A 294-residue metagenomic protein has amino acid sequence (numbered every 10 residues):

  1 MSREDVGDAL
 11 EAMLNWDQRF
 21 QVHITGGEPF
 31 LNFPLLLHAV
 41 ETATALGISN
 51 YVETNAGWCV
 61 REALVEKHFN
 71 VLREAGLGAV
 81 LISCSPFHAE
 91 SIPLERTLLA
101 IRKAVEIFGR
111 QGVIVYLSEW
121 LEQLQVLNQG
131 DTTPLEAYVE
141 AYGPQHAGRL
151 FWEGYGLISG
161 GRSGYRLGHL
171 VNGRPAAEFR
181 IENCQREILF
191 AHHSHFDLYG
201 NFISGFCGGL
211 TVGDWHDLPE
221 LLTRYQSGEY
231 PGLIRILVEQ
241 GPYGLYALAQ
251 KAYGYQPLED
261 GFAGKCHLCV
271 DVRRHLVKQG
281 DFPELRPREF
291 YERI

Functional and structural regions predicted by a protein language model:
M1-E11, D281-R293: Short cysteine/histidine-rich metal-coordination sites, predominantly Zn2+-binding motifs
R3-I24, N32-A137: Radical SAM/AdoMet-radical enzyme domain recognition
M13, A104, Y142, Y225-E229 (+1 more regions): Alpha-helix boundary/capping residues
N50-E53, G78-I82, F108-Q111, G143 (+3 more regions): Short, surface-exposed, polar/charged, turn-prone segments marking secondary-structure boundaries
C84-A191, F196-D197: Classical nucleotidyltransferase
A147-R274: Accessory C-terminal segments flanking Radical SAM cores
L276-G280: Short Cys/His-rich "knuckle" micro-motifs
